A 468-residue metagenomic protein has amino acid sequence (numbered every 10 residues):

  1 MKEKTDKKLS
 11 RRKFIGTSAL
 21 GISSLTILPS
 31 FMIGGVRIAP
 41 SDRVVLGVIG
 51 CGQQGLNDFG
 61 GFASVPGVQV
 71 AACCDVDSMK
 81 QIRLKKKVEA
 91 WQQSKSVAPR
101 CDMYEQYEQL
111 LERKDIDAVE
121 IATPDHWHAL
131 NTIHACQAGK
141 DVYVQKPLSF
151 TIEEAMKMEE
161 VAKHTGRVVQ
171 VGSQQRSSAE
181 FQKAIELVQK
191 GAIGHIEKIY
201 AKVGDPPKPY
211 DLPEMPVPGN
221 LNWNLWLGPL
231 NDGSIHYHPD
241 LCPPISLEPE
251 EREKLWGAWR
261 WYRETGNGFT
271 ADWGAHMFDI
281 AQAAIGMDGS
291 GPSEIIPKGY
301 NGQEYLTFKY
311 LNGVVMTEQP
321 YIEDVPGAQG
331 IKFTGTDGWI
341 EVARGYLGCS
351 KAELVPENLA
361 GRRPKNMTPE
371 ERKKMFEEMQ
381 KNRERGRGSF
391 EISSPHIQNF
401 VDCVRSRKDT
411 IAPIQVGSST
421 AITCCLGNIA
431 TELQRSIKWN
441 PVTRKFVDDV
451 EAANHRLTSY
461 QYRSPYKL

Functional and structural regions predicted by a protein language model:
K2-D141, E153-V168: N-terminal glycine-/serine-/threonine-rich beta1-alpha1-beta2 phosphate-ribose binding loop of Rossmann-like
I15, I82-K85, E108-L111, E120 (+9 more regions): Non-transmembrane alpha-helical segments in soluble domains of secreted/periplasmic/extracellular proteins
L28, K183, H195-Q415, S419-L468: Contiguous beta-strand/loop segments that form the cofactor/metal-binding neighborhood of enzyme cores
A39-S41, V97, E112, Q137 (+6 more regions): Extracellular/periplasmic catalytic domains that process cell-envelope and extracellular macromolecules
A71, D102-Y104, Q170, I296 (+2 more regions): General small-molecule cofactor/ligand-binding pocket signal
D75, A122, Q175-S178, E391-P395: Soluble non-cytosolic domains of exported or imported proteins
D141, S149-L225: A contiguous active-site-proximal alpha/beta segment in oxidoreductase catalytic domains
K146: Short basic (Lys/Arg) and small-residue
